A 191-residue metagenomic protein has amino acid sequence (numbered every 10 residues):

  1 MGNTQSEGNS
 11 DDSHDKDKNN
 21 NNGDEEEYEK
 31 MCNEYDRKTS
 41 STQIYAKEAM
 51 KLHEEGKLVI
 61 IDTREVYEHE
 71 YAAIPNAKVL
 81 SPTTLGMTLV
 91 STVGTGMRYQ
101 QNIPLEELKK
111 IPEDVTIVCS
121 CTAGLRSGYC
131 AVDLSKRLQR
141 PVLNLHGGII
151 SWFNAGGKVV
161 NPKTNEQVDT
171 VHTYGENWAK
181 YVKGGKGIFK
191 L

Functional and structural regions predicted by a protein language model:
G2-K47, E54-E55, V66-T116, S127-L191: Rhodanese-like catalytic fold shared by cysteine-dependent sulfurtransferases and DSP/PTP-type phosphatases
I60-D62: Structural scaffold elements adjacent to functional motifs in cytosolic proteins
S120: Short, surface-exposed ligand- or partner-binding patches at beta-edge/loop junctions that are enriched in aromatics
G124: Conserved G/P- and acidic residue-centered "switch" motifs that form tight phosphate/ATP-binding loops in soluble
